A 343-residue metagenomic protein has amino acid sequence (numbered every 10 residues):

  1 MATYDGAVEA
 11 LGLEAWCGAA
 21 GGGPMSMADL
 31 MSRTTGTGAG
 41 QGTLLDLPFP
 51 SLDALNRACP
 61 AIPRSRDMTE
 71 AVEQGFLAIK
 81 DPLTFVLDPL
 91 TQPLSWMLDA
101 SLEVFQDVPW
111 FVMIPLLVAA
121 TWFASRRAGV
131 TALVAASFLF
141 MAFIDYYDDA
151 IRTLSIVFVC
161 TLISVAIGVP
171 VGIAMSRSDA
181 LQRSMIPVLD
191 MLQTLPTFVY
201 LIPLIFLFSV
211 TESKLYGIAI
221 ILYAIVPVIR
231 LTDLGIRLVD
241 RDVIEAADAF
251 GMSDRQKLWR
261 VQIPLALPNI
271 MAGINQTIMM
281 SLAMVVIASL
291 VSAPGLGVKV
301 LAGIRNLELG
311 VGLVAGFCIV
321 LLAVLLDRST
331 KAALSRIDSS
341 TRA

Functional and structural regions predicted by a protein language model:
M1-S155, D338-A343: N-terminal, non-cleaved signal-anchor transmembrane helix
S95-Q106, Y147-S155, V159, Q182-M185 (+5 more regions): Alpha-helical membrane-interface segments at transmembrane helix boundaries
W122-F123, M141-Y147, T161-L189: Transmembrane-helix boundary motif in ABC transporter permease subunits
D149-T153, I173, R183, P187 (+6 more regions): Membrane-spanning helices that line or support transport/gating and their immediate boundary helices in channels
I156-V159, S164-I167, I173-S176, L189-Y223: Generic hydrophobic transmembrane alpha-helix motif, especially the helices
F206, I236, S281-L322, L334-A343: Glycine-rich helix-loop "coupling/hinge" segments at transmembrane-helix boundaries in multipass transporters
L222, D254-A288, G310, V314 (+3 more regions): Transmembrane alpha-helices
P227-Q276, V300: Short cytoplasmic-facing helical segments at TM-TM junctions of multi-pass membrane proteins
